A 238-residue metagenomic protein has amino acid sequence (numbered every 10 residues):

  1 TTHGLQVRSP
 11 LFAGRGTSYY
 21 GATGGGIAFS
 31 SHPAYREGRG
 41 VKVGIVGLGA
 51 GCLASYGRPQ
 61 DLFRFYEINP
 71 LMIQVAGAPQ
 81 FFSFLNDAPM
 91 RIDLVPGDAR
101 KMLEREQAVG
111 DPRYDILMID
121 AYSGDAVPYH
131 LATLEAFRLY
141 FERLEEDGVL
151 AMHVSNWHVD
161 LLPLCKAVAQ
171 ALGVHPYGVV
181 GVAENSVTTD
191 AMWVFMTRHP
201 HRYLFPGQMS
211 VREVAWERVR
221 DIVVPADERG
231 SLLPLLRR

Functional and structural regions predicted by a protein language model:
T1-D93, A99-E104, V127-P128, V159-V168 (+5 more regions): Class I S-adenosylmethionine
V43-G44, L117, L150: Receiver (REC) domain switch-region micro-motif
L48, A121, V154: Glycine-rich, N-terminal phosphate-binding loop of Rossmann-like dinucleotide-binding domains
E104-M118: A short acidic, Gly/Pro-enriched loop at the edge of an enzyme's catalytic core that lines a small-molecule cofactor
S123-A132: Glycine/threonine-rich flexible loop motifs
S123-G124, S155-V159: Short "lid" loop at the C-terminus of a central beta-strand within the Rossmann-like core of SAM-dependent
A132-E146: A short glycine-rich, Lys/Arg-flanked "PGG" loop and its adjoining helix->strand segment in the class I
D147-V154: Conserved beta-strand signature within the Rossmann-like core of class I S-adenosyl-L-methionine
